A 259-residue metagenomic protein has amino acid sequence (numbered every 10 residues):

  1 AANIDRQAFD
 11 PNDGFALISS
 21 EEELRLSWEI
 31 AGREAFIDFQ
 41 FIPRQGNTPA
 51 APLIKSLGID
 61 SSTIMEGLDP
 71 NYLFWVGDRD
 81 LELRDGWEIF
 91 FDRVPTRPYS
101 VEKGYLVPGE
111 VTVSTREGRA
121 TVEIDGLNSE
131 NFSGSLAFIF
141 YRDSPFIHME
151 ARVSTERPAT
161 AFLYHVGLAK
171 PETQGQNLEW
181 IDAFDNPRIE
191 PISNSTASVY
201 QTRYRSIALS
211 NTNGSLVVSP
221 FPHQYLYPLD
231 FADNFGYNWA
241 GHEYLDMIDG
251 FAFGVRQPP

Functional and structural regions predicted by a protein language model:
A1-A2: Boundary at the C-terminal end of the N-terminal hydrophobic targeting segment
D5, D10-V107: Acidic-aromatic substrate-binding/catalytic surfaces of carbohydrate-active enzymes
I18-E22, T202-R203, I207-T212: Non-globular disordered terminal and juxtamembrane segments underlying protein topogenesis/assembly
R25-S27, D38, T121-E123, A137 (+3 more regions): Ordered hydrophobic segments in well-structured contexts
Q40-Q45, Y141, N194-A197, P222-Y225: A short, sequence-level motif marking secondary-structure junctions
E110-N177: Acidic, contiguous internal or C-terminal segments within carbohydrate-active enzymes that form a structured patch used
E150, S154, A161-A208: An exposed acidic His-Trp-rich patch
S206-P259: Beta-strand-rich recognition/accessory modules
